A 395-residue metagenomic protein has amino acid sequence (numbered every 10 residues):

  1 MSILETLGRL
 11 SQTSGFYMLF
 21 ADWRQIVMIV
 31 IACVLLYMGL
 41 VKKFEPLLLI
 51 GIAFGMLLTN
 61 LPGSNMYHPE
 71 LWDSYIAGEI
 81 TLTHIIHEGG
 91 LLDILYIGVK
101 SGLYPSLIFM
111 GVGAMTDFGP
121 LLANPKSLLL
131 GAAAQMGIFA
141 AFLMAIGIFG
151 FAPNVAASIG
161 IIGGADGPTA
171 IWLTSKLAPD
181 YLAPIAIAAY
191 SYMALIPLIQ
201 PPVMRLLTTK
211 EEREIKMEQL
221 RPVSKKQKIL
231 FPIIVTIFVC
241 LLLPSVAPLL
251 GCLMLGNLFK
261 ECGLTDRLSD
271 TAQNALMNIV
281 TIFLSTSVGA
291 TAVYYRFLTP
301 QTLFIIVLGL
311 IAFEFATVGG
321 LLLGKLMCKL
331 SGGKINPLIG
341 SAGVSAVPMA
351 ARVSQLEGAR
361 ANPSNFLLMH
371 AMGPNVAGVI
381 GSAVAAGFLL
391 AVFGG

Functional and structural regions predicted by a protein language model:
M1-D73: N-terminal alpha-helical transmembrane segments of multi-pass membrane transport and channel/translocase proteins
L35, Y96-L122, G256-F259, M277-T299: Hydrophobic transmembrane alpha-helices of secondary-active transporters and Na+-translocating membrane complexes
V41-L49, H68, I94-L95, M115-L130 (+4 more regions): Interfacial helix-loop-helix linkers and transmembrane-helix boundary segments in multi-pass membrane proteins
I97-G102, F109-M115, L130-A140, A152-D180 (+2 more regions): Alpha-helical membrane segments and immediately flanking helix-loop junctions that form or couple to the substrate/ion
P120-F142, Y294-G320, A371-N375: Entry/N-cap segments of selected transmembrane alpha helices and their immediately preceding amphipathic helices
Y181-L198, L308-A316, I339-A342: Alpha-helical transmembrane segments
S191-L264: Membrane-embedded hairpin module used as a gating/binding unit in multi-pass transport and secretion proteins
T236-L323: Transmembrane helical segments that form the transport core of multi-pass membrane transport proteins
